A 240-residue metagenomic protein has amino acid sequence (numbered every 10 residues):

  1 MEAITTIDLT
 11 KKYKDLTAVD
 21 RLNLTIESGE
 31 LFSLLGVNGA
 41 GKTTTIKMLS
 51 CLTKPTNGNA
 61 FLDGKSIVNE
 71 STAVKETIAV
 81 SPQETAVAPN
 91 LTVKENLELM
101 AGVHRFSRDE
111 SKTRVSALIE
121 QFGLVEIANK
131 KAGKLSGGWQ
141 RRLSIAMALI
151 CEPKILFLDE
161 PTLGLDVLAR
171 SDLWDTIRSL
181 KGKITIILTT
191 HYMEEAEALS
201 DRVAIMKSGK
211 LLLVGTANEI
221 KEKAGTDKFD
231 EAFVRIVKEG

Functional and structural regions predicted by a protein language model:
G58-N69, A73-V74: Conserved ABC transporter NBD signature motif
N90, K131-L135: Conserved ABC ATPase signature
E98, G102, D109-I127: Conserved ABC ATPase "signature" region
E152: Conserved catalytic motifs of ABC-family nucleotide-binding domains
L156-E160: Catalytic Walker B motif of ABC-type/P-loop ATPase nucleotide-binding domains
V214-G215: ABC ATPase "signature
